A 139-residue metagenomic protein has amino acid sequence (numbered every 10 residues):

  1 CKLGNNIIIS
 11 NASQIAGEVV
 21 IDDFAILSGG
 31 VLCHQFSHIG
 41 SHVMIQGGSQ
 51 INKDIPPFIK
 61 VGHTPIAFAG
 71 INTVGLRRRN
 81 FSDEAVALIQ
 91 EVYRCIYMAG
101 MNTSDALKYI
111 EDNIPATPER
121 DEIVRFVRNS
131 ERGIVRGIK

Functional and structural regions predicted by a protein language model:
C1: Glycine-rich phosphate/diphosphate-binding loop of Rossmann-like nucleotide-binding domains
G4-N6, S10-N11, I15-G17, D22-Q35 (+4 more regions): Left-handed beta-helix
F58, T64-K139: Terminal amphipathic alpha-helical/low-complexity segments used for targeting or macromolecular assembly
